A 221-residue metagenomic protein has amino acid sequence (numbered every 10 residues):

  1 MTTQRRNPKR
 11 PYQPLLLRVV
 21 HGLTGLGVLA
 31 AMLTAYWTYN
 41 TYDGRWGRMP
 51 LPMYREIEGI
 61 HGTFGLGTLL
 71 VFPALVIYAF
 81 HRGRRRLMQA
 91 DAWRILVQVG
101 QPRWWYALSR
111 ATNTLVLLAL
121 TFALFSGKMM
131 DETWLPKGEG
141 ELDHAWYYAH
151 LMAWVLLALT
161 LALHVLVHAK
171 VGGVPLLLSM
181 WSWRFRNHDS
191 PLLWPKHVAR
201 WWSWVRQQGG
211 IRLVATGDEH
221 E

Functional and structural regions predicted by a protein language model:
M1-E221: Membrane-embedded alpha-helical bundles that constitute the cytochrome b-like, heme-associated redox core of multi-pass
